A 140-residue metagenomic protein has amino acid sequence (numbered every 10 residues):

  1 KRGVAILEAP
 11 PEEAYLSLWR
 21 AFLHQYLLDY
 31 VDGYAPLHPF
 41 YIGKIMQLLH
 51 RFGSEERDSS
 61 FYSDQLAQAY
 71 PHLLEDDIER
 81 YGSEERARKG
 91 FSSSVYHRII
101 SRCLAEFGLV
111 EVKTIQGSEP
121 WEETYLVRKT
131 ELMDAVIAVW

Functional and structural regions predicted by a protein language model:
K1-W140: Donor-sugar nucleotide-binding helix/loop cap in glycosyltransferases
